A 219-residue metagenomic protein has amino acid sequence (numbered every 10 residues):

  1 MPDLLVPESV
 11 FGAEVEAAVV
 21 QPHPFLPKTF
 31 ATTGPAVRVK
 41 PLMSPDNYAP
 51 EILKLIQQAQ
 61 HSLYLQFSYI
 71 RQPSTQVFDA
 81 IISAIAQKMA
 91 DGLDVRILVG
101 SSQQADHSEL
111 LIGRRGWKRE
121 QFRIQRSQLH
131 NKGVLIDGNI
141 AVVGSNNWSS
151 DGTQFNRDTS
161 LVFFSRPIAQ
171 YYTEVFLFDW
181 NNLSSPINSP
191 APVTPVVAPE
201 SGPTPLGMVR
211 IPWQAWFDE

Functional and structural regions predicted by a protein language model:
M1-E219: Charged, low-complexity intrinsically disordered terminal segments
